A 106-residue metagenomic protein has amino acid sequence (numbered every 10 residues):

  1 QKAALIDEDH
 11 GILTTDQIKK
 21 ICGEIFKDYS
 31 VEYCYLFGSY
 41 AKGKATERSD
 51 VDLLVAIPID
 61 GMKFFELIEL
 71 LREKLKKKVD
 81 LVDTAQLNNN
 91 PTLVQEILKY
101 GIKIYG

Functional and structural regions predicted by a protein language model:
Q1-Y33, K42-E47, I57-G106: Catalytic core of pol beta-like nucleotidyltransferases
F37-S39: Glycine-rich beta-strand-to-loop/alpha-helix junction loops that act as flexible
D52-L54: Short, well-ordered beta-strand segments
